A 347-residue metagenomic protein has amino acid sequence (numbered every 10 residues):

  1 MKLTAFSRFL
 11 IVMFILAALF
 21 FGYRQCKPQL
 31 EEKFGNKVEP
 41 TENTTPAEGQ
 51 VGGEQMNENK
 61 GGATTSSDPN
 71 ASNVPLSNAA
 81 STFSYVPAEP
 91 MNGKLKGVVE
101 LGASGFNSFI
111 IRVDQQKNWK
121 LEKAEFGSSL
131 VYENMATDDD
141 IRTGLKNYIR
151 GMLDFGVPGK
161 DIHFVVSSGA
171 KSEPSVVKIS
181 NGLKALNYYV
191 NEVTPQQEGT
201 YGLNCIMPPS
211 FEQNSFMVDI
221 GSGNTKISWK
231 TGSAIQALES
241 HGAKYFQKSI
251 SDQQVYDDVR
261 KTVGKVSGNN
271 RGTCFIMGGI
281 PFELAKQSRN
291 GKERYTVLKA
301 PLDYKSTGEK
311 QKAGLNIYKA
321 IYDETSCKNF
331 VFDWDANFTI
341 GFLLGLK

Functional and structural regions predicted by a protein language model:
M1-L10, Q25-Q29: Short, low-complexity patches enriched in S/T/P/G
F9-G22: Hydrophobic membrane-insertion alpha-helices, especially the h-region of bacterial N-terminal signal peptides
C26-S84: Juxtamembrane proline-rich low-complexity "stalk" or linker regions positioned immediately after a signal peptide
S84-N118, I206-A237, G279, L284: Gly/Thr-rich phosphate-binding beta-strand-loop-beta motif of the actin/hexokinase/Hsp70
L95, A103-D138, G232-Q254: Short glycine-rich, Thr/Ser-proximal phosphate-binding strand/loop in the N-terminal lobe of ATP-dependent enzymes
L95-G97, L130, T143-G182: Post-signal peptide N-terminal segment of secreted/secretory-pathway proteins
W119-K120, G156-K160, S267-R271: Short helix-terminating capping/connector loops at secondary-structure junctions
M135-K146, S172-Q213, W229-G232, Q236-K347: Helical "lid/coupling" subdomains associated with nucleotide-phosphate turnover
